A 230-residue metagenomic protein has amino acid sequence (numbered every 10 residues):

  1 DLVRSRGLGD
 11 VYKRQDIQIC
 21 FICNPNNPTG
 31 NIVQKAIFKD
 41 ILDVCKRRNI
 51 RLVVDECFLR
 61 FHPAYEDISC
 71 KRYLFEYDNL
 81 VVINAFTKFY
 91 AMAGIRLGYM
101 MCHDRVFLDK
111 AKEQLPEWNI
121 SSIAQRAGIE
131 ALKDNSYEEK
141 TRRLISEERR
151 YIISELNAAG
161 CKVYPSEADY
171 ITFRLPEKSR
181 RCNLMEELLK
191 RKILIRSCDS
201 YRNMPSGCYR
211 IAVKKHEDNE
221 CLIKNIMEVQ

Functional and structural regions predicted by a protein language model:
D1-Y12: Single conserved hydrophobic/aromatic residue that forms the stacking wall/gate of nucleotide- or nucleobase-binding
D10-D16, P28-L52, E56-F89: Active-site pre-lysine segment of PLP-dependent enzymes
I19-C23, V53, Y99-M101: Structural motif
A36, K190-R191, S200-Q230: PLP-dependent enzyme catalytic core of the Aspartate aminotransferase-like
N79-N157, C161-Y164: PLP-dependent aminotransferase class I/II
S146, A158-R191: Conserved PLP-binding catalytic core of the aspartate aminotransferase-like
